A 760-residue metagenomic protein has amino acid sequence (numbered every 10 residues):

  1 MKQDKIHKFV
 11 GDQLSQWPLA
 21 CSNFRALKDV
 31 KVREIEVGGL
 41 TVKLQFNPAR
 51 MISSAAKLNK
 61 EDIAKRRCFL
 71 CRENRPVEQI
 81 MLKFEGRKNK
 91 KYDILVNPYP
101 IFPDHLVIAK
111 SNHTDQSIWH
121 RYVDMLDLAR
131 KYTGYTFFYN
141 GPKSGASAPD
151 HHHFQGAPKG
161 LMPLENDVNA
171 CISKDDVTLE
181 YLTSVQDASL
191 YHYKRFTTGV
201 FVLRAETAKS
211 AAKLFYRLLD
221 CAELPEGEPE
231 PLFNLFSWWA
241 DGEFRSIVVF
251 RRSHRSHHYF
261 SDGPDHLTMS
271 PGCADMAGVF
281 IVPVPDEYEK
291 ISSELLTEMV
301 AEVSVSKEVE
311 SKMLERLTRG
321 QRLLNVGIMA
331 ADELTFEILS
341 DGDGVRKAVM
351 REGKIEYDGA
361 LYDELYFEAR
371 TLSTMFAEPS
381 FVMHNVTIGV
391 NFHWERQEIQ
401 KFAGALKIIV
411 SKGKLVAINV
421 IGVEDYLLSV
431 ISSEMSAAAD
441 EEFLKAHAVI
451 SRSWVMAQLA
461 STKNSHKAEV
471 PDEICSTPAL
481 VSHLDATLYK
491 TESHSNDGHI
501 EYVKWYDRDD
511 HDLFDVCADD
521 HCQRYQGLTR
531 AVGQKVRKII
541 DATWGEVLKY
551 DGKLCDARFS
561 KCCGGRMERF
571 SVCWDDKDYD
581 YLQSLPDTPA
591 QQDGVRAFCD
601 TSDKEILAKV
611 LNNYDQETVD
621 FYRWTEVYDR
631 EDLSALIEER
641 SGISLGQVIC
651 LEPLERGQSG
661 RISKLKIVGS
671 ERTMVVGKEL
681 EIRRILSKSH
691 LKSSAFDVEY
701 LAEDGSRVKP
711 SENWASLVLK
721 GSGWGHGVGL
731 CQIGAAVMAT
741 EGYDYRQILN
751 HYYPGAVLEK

Functional and structural regions predicted by a protein language model:
M1-L128, Y135, Y139-P142, S147 (+1 more regions): Active-site microenvironments that recognize anionic phosphate/pyrophosphate groups
K90-Y92, D104-H105, T133-F137, D150-F154 (+3 more regions): Generic beta-strand structural signal
N97-Y99, N140-P142, A157, W238-A240 (+3 more regions): Short beta-strand micro-motifs enriched in acidic
P98, K110-H113, Y139-G141, G156-P158 (+7 more regions): Short, structured patches in soluble enzyme cores that scaffold and shape functional sites
T114, L126-T136, S144-G145, K159-L164 (+3 more regions): Secondary-structure boundary elements
K131-N166, S584, S716-D744: Active-site beta-strand/loop microenvironment that shapes enzyme catalytic pockets
A148-H152, G242-F244, Q658-S663: A short, glycine/Asx- and small/polar-enriched loop/turn that sits immediately N-terminal to a beta-strand
E315-K760: Conserved, single-site charged/polar hotspot
